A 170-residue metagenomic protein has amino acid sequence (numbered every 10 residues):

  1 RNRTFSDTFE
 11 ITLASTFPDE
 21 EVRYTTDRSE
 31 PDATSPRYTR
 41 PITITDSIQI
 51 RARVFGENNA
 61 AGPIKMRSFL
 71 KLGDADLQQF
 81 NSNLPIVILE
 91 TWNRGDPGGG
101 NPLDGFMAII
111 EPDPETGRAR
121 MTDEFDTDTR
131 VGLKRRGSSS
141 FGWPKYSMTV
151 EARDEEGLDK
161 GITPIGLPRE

Functional and structural regions predicted by a protein language model:
R1-D104, I109-P114, R118-M121, T127: Short, compositionally stereotyped local motifs that mark structural "simplifiers"
L89, P97-E170: Conserved ATP-binding subdomain of kinase catalytic cores across diverse folds
